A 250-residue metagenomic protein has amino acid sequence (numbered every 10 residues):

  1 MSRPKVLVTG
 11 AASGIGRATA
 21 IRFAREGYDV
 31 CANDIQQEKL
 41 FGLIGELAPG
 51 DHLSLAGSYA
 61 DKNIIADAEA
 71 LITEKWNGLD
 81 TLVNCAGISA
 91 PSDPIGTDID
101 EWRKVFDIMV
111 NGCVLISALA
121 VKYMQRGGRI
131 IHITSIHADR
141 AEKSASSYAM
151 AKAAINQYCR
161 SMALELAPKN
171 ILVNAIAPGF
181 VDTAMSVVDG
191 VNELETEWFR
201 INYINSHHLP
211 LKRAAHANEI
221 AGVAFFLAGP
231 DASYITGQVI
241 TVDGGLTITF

Functional and structural regions predicted by a protein language model:
V83, A167, L172, I235-G237: Short, small/polar-rich loop/turn modules that mediate ligand/substrate recognition or access, typified
D93-P94, D98-F106, N205: Substrate-binding pocket helix/loop in short-chain dehydrogenase/reductase
S117, A151, C159: Active-site helix of classical SDR
K122, L164-P168, S233: Alpha-helical segment proximal to the catalytic Tyr-Lys
S135: Residue(s) in the substrate-gating loop at a strand-loop-helix junction that position the organic substrate next
R140, F225, T236-F250: Short C-terminal tail/terminal secondary-structure segment of NAD(P)H-dependent dehydrogenase/reductase domains
A175, E197-D231, I235, G244: C-terminal helical subdomain
